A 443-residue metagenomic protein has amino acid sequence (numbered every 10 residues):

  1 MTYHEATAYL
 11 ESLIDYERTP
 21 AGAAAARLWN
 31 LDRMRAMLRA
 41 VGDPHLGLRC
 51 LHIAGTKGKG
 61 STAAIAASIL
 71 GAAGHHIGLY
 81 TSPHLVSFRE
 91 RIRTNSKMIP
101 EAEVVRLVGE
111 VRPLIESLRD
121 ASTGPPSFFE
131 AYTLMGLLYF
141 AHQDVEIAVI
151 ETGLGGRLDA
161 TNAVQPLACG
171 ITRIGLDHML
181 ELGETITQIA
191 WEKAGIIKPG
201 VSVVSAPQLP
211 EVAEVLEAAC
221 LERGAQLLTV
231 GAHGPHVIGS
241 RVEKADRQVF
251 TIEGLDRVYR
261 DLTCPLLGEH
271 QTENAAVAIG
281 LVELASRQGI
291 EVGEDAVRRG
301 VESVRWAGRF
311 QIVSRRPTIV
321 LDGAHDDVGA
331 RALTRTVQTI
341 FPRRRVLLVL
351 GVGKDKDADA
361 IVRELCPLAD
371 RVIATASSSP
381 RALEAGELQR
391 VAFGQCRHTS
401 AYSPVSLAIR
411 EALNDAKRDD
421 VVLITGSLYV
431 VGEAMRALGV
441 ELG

Functional and structural regions predicted by a protein language model:
M1-A25: Charged, amphipathic alpha-helical linker segments immediately N-terminal to NTP-binding catalytic cores
P20-L31, R35-L48, A72-V164, L180-L182 (+1 more regions): ATP-dependent carboxylate-amine ligase catalytic core
I53, S61-G78: A conserved segment at the C-terminal end of the G1
Y80, S202-P207, L347-L350, D370-S378: Short internal beta-strands
L118-G124, A131, Q143-E151, P166-D261 (+2 more regions): Acidic, Mg2+-coordinating active-site environments of NTP-dependent enzymes
I147-T152, D159-G170, I174-L176, T185-Q188 (+1 more regions): Nucleotide phosphate-binding/pyrophosphate-handling subdomain across enzymes that bind or process nucleotide phosphates
L209-A219, G224-L228, D246, T318-L321 (+2 more regions): C-terminal helical cap/extension that packs against the catalytic core of soluble nucleotide-cofactor enzymes
S427: Active-site-proximal loop/hinge segments that shape catalytic or ion-binding/gating pockets
